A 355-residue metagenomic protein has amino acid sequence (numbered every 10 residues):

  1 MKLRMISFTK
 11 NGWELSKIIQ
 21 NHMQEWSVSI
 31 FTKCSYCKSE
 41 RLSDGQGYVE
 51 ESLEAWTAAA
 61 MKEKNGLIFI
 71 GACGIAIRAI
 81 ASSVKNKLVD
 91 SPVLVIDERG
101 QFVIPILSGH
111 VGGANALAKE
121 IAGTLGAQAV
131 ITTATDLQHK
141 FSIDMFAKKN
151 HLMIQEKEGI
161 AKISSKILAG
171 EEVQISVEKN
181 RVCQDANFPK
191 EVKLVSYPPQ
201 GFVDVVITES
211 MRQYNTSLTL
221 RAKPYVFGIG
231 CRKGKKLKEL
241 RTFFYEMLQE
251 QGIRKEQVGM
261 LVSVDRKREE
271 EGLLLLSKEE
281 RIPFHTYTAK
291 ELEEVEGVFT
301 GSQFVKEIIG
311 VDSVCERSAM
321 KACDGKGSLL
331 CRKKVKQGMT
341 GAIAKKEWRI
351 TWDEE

Functional and structural regions predicted by a protein language model:
M1-M5: Extreme N-terminal starter segment of soluble prokaryotic enzymes
T9: Conserved S-adenosyl-L-methionine
G12-E25, T32-R41, G47-E51, A59-G66 (+6 more regions): Conserved mixed alpha/beta catalytic, RNA-binding, or beta-rich assembly cores of soluble enzyme, regulatory
W56: Membrane-embedded catalytic cores of phosphoryl/pyrophosphoryl-handling enzymes
N115-I121, H151-K162, L275-A289, V311-E316 (+1 more regions): Short, Lys/Arg-enriched charge-dense amphipathic segments
V203-Q213, S217-R221, S318-E355: C-terminal edge-of-domain segments
Y245, Q257-V258, V262-A319, C323-G341: C-terminal non-catalytic interaction/assembly regions of soluble proteins
